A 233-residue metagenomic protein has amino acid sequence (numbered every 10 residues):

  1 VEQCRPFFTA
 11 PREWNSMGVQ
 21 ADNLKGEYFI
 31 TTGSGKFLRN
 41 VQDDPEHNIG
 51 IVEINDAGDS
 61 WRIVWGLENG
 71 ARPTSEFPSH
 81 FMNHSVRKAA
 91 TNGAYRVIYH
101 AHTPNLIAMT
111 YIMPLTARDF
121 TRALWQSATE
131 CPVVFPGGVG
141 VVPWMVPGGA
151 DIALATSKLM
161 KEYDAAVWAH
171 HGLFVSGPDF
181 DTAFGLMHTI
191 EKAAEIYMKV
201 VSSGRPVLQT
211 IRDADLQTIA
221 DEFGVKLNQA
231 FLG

Functional and structural regions predicted by a protein language model:
V1-G233: Glycine-rich flexible loops
